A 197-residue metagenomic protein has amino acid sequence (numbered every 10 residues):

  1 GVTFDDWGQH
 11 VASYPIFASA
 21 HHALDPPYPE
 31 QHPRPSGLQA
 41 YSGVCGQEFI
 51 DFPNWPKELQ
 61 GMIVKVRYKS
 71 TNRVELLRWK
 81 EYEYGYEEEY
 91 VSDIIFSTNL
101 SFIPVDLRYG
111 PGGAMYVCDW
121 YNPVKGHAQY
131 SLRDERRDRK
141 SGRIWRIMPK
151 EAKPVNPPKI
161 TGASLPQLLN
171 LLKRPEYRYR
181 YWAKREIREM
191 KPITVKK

Functional and structural regions predicted by a protein language model:
G1-P154, P158, G162-L169, Y177-R180 (+2 more regions): Beta-propeller blade termini and top-face loops
